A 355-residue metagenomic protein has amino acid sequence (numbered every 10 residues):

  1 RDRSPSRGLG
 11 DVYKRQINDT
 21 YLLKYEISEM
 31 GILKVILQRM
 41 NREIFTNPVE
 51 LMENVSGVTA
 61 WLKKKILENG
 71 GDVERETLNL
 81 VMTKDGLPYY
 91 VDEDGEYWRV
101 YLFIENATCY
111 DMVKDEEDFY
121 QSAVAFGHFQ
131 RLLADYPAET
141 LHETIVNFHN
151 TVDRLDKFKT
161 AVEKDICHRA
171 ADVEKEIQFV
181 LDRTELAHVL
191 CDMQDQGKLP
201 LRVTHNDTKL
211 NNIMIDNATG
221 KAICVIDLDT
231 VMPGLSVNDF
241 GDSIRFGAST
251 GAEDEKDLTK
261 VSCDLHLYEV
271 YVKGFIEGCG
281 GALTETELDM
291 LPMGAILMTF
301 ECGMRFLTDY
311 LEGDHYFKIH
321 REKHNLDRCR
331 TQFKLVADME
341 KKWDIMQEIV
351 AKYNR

Functional and structural regions predicted by a protein language model:
D2-Y13: Single conserved hydrophobic/aromatic residue that forms the stacking wall/gate of nucleotide- or nucleobase-binding
Q16-E26, I32, I36-L37, L80 (+1 more regions): Active-site acidic catalytic loop and adjacent metal/ATP-binding pocket of ATP-dependent phosphoryl transfer enzymes
Q16-I27, G31-D156, S236, A252-L258 (+1 more regions): Conserved ATP-binding subdomain of kinase catalytic cores across diverse folds
L102, G274-A295: Hydrophobic alpha-helical bundle architecture
D135-L141, T160-A171, G281-L288: Inter-helical turn/loop segments and adjacent helix faces that build the functional surface of alpha-helical bundle
E143-D192: Active-site catalytic-loop/activation-segment of kinase and kinase-like phosphoryl-transfer enzymes
V162, E301-R355: ATP/Mg2+ or Mg2+-diphosphate-binding catalytic cores that bind nucleotide phosphates or diphosphates via glycine-rich
V237-G281, L297-Y316: Active-site activation/catalytic loop segments of kinase-like enzymes and analogous catalytic loops in related
